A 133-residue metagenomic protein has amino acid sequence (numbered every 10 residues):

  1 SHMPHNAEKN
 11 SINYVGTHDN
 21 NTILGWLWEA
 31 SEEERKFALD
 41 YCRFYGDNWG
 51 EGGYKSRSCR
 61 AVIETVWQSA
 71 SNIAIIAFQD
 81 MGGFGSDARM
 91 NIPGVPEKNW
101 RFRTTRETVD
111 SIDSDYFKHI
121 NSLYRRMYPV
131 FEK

Functional and structural regions predicted by a protein language model:
S1-K133: Catalytic cores of glycan-processing enzymes that make or break glycosidic bonds
